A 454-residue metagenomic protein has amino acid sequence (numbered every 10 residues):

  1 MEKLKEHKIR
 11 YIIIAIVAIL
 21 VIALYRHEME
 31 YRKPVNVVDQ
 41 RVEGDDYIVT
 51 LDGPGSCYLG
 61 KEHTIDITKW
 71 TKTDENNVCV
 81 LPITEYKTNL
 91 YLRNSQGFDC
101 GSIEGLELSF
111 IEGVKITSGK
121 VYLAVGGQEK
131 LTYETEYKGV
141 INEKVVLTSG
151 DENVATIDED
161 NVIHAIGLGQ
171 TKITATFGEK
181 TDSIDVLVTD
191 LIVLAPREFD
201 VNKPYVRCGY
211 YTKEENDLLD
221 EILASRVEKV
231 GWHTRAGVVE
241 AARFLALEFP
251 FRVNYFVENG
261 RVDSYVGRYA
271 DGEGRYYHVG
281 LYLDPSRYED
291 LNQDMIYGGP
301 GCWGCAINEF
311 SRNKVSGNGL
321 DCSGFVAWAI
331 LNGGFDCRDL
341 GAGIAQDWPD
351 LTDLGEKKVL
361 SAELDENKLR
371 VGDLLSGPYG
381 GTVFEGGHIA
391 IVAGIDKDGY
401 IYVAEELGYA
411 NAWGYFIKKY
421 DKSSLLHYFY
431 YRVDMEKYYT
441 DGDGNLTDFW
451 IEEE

Functional and structural regions predicted by a protein language model:
E2-A15: N-terminal Sec-pathway targeting helices
I12-L24: Hydrophobic membrane-insertion alpha-helices, especially the h-region of bacterial N-terminal signal peptides
G44, V49, H63-T68, E107-L194: Extracytoplasmic soluble-region selector
V80-T88, H164-G169: Surface-exposed, short loops/turns at beta-strand junctions within beta-sandwich domains
K87-G97, T171-T176: Short, aromatic- and glycine-rich surface loops/edge beta-strands on solvent-exposed regions
L194-S323: N-terminal capping segments
F335-W413: ...with weaker cross-activation on analogous glycine-rich loops/strands in unrelated enzymes
F416-E454: Low-complexity, Gly/Ser/Thr/Pro-rich intrinsically disordered linker/tail segments
